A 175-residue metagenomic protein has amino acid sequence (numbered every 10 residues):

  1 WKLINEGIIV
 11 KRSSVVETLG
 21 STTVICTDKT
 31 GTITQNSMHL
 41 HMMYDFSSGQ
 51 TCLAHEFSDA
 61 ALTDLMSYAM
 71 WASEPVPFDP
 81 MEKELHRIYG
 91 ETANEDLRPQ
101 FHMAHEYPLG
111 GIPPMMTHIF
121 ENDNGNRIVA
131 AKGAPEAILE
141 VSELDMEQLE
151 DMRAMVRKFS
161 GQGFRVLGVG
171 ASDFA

Functional and structural regions predicted by a protein language model:
W1-A175: Conserved cytosolic headpiece of P-type ATPases
